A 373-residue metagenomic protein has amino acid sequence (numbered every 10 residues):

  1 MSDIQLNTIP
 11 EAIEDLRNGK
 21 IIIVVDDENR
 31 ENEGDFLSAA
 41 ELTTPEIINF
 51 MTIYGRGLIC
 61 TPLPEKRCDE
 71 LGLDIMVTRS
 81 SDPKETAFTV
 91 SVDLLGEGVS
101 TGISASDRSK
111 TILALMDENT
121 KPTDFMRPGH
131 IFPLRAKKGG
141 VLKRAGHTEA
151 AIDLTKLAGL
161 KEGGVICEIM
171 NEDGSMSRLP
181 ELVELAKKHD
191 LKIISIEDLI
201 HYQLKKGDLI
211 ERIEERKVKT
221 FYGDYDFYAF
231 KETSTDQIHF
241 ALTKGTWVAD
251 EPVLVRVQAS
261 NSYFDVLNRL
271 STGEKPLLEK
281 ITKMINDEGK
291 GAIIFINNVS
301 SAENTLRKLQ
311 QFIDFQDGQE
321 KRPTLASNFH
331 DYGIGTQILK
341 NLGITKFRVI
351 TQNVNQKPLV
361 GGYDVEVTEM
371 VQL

Functional and structural regions predicted by a protein language model:
M1-L373: Catalytic domains of riboflavin
